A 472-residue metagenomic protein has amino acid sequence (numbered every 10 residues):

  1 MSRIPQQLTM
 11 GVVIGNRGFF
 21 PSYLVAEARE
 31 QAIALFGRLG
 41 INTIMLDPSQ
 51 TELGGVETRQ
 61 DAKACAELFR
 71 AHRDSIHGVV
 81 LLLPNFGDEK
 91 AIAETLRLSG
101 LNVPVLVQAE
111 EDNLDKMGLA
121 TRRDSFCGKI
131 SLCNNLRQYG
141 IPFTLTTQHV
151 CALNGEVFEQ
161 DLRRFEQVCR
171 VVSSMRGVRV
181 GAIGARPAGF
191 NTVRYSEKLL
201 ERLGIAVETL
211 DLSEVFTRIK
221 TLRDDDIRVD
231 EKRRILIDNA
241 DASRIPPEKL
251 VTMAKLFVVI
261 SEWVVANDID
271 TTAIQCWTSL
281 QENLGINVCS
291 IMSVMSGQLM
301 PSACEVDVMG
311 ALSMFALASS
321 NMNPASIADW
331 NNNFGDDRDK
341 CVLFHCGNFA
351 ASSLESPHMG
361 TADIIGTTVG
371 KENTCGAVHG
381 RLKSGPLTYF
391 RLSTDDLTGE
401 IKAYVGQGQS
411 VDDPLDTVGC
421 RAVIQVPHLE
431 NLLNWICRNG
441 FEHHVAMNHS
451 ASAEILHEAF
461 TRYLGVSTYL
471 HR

Functional and structural regions predicted by a protein language model:
M1-L39: N-terminal basic/disordered segments at the start of proteins
Q6-G11, N42-T43, N113-E231, I237-A240 (+1 more regions): Cap/lid and interdomain-hinge subdomains that line or gate substrate/regulatory clefts in soluble alpha/beta enzymes
E30, V369-R472: Extended hydrophobic packing segments that form well-structured cores
G55-D74, D88, T252-V259: Glycine-rich, highly charged phosphate/nucleotide-binding loops
S75-N85, L106-Q108, I269-Q275: Periplasmic-binding protein-like
A93-R122, G128-N135, S293-V306: Short, acidic/small-residue loops that bind anionic groups at enzyme active sites
E231-R234, D238-S320: Long, internal scaffold/assembly segments composed of regular secondary structure
Q298-P414: C-terminal catalytic subdomain
